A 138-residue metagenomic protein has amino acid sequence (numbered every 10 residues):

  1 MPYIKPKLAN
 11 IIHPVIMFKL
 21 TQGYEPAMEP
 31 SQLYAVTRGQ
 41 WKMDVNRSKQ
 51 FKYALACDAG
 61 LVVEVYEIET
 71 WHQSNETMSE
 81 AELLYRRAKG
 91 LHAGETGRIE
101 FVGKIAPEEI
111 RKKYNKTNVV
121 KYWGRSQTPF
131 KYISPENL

Functional and structural regions predicted by a protein language model:
M1-Y53, D58-L61, P107-K113, T117-L138: Compositionally biased, charged N-terminal/linker segments
F18, Y66, I99-I105: Short beta-strand element of the conserved SAM-dependent methyltransferase core
Q50, V62-E64, G97-I99: A short pocket-lining beta-strand/turn micro-motif at the edge of beta-sheets
V63-W71: Short beta-strand-centered aromatic/proline hotspots
E67, T77-M78, K112-T117: Short conserved micro-motifs at the rims of enzyme active sites and ligand-binding pockets
E69-T70, I105, E109: Short leucine-rich amphipathic alpha-helical surface patches
Q73-K104: Short, solvent-exposed secondary-structure boundary/capping segments
